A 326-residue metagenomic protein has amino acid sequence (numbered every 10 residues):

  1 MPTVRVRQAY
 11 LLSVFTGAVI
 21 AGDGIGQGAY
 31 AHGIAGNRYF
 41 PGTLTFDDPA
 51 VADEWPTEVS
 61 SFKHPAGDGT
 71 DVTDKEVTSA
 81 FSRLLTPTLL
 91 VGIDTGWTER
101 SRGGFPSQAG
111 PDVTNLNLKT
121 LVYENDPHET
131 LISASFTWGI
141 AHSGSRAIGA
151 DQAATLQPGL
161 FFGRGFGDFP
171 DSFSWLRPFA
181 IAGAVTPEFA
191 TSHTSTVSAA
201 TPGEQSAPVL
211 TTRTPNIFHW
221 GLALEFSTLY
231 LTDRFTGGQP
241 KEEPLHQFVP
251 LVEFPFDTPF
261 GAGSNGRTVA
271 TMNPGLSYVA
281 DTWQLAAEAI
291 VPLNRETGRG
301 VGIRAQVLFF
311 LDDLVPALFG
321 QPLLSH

Functional and structural regions predicted by a protein language model:
M1-V6: N-terminal secretory signal peptides that target proteins for export/translocation
Y10-D23: Bacterial N-terminal signal peptides
I25-H326: Transmembrane beta-barrel domains of Gram-negative outer membranes and organellar outer membranes
